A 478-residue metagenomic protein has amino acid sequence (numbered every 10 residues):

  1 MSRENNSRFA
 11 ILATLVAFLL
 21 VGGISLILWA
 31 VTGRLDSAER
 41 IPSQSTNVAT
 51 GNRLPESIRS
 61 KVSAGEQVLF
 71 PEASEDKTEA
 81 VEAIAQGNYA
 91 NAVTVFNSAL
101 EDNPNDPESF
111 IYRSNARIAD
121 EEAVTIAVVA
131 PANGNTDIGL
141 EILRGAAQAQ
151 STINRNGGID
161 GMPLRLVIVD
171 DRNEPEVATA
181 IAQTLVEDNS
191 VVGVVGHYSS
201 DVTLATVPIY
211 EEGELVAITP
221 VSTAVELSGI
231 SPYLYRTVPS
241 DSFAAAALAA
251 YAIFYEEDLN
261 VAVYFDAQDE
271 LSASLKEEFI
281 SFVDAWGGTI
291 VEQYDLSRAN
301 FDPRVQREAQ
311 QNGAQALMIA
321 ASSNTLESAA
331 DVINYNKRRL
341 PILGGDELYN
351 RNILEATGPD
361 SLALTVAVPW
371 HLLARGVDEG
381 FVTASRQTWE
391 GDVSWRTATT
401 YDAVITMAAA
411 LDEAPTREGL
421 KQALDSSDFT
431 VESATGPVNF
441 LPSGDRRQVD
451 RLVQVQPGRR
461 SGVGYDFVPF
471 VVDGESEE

Functional and structural regions predicted by a protein language model:
S2-E478: Extracytosolic ligand-binding ectodomains
